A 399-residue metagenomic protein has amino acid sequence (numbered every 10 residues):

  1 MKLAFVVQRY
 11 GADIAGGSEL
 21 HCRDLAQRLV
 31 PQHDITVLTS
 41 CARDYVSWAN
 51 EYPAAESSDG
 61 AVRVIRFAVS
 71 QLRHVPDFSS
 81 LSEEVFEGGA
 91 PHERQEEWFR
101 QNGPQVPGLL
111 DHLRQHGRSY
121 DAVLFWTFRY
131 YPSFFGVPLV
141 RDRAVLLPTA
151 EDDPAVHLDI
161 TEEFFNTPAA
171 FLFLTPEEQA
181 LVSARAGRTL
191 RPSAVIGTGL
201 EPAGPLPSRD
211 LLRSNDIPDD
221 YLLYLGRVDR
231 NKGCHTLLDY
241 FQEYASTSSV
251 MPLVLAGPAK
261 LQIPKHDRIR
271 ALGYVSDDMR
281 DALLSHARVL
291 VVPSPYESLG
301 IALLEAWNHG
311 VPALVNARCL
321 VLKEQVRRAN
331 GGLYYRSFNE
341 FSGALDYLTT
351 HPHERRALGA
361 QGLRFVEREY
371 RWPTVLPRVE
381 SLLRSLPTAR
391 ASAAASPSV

Functional and structural regions predicted by a protein language model:
A4, L172, N215-K232, L238-Q242 (+1 more regions): Conserved donor-binding/catalytic core segment of Leloir-type glycosyltransferases
S40-R118: A conserved catalytic-core segment of Leloir-type glycosyltransferases
R143-P154, T161-P207, I217: Donor nucleotide-sugar binding/catalytic pocket of nucleotide-sugar-dependent glycosyltransferases
G257-A282, V289: Nucleotide-activated donor-binding/catalytic signature segment of Leloir-type glycosyltransferases, i.e., the conserved
P295: Aromatic "clamp/platform" in nucleotide-sugar-dependent glycosyltransferases that forms part of the donor/acceptor
P312-N316: Short hydrophobic beta-strand element within catalytic cores of glycosyltransferases and related nucleotide-activated
K323-D346, H353: Change "using UDP/GDP/dTDP sugars" to "using nucleotide sugars
Y347, E354-R368, V375-R378: A short, well-ordered alpha-helix in the C-terminal region of glycosyltransferases
